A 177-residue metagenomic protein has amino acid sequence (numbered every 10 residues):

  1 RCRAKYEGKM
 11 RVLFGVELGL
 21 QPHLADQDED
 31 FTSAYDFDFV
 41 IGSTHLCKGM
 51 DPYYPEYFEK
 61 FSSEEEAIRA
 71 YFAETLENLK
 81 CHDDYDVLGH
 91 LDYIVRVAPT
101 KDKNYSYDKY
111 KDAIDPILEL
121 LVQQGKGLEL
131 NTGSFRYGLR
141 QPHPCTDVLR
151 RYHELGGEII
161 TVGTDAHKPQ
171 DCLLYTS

Functional and structural regions predicted by a protein language model:
R1-Q123: Extended substrate/RNA-proximal surfaces in nucleic-acid metabolism proteins
K109-C172: Active-site-adjacent C-terminal substructures of enzyme catalytic domains
Y175-T176: Conserved small/polar residues in nucleotide/adenosyl-binding loops
